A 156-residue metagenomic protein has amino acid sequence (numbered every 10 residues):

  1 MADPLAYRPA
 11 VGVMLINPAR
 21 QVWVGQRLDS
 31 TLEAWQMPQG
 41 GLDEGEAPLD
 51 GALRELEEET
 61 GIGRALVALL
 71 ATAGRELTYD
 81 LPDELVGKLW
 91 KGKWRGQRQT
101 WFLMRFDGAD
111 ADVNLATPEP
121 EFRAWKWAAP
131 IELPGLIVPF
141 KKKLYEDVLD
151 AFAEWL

Functional and structural regions predicted by a protein language model:
M1-V22, G41-E44: Conserved N-terminal beta-strand and adjoining loop/helix that marks the start of the Nudix/MutT-like hydrolase domain
Y7, P48, K141, Y145: Hydrophobic (often cysteine-bearing) scaffold residues that line and stabilize catalytic clefts of nucleotide/cofactor
R8, M37, R64, W94-Q99: Short connector loops at helix/strand junctions that flank enzyme active sites, especially segments positioning acidic
S30-E33: A conserved beta-turn-beta hairpin within the catalytic core of GNAT-like acetyltransferases that forms part
M37-A73, A129: The catalytic Nudix box helix
A73-D112, K126: Active-site-adjacent beta-strand/loop module that shapes the phosphate/pyrophosphate-binding cleft
R98-L144: NUDIX/MutT-family hydrolases
